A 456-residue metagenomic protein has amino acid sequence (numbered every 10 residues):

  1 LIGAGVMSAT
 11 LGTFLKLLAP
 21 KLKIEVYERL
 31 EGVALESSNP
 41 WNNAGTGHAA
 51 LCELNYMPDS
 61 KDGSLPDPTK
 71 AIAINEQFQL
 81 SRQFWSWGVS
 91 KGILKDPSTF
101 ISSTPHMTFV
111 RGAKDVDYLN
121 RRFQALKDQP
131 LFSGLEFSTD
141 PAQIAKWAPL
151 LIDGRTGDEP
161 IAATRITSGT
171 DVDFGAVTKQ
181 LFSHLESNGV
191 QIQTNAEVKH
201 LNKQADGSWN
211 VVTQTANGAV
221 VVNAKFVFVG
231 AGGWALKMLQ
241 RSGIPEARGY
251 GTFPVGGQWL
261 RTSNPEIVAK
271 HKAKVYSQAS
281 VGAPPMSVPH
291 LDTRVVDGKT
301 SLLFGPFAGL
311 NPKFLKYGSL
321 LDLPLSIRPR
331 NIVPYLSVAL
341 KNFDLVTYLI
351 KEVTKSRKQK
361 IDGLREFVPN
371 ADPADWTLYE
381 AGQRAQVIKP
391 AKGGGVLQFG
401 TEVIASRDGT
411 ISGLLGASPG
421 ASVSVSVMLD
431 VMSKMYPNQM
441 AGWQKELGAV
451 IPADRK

Functional and structural regions predicted by a protein language model:
L1-M7, E25: Beta1/beta-strand and adjacent pyrophosphate-binding region of the FAD-binding site in flavoprotein oxidoreductases
T10, L35, N39, G45-H48 (+7 more regions): Active-site substrate-recognition segment that forms the wall of the catalytic cavity or substrate channel
K16-P40: Glycine-rich FAD pyrophosphate-binding loop
S38-N42, A148-T156, W376, A381-G413 (+1 more regions): FAD-binding beta-loop-beta segment adjacent to the flavin cofactor pocket
G45-K146, G298-S301, N311-K313, S319-D322: Dinucleotide-binding Rossmann-like beta1-alpha1 core, especially the glycine-rich loop that anchors the ADP
T69, A73-R82, V110-D117, T164-H184 (+4 more regions): Short beta-strand to alpha-helix junction loop
D96-F109, A145-N188, N210, L345-Y348 (+1 more regions): Helix-loop-beta segment of a Rossmann-like dinucleotide-binding subdomain
E159-F226, A231-K237, S422-Y436: Helical element adjacent to the flavin cofactor pocket in flavoenzyme catalytic cores
